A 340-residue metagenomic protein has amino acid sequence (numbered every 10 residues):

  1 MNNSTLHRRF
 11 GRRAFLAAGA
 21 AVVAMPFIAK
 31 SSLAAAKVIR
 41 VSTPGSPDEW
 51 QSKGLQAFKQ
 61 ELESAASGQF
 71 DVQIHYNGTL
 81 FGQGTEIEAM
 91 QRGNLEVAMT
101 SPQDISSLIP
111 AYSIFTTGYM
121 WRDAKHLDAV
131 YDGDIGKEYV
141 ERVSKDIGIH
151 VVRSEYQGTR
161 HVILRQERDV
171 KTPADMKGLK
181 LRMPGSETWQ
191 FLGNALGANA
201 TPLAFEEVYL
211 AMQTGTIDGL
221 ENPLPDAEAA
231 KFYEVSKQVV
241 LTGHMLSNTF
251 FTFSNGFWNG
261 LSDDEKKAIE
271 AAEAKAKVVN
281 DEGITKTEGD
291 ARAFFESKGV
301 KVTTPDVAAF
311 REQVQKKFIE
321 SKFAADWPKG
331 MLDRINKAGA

Functional and structural regions predicted by a protein language model:
N2, L6-F10, A14-L127, I135 (+1 more regions): N-terminal secretory/targeting leader peptides
